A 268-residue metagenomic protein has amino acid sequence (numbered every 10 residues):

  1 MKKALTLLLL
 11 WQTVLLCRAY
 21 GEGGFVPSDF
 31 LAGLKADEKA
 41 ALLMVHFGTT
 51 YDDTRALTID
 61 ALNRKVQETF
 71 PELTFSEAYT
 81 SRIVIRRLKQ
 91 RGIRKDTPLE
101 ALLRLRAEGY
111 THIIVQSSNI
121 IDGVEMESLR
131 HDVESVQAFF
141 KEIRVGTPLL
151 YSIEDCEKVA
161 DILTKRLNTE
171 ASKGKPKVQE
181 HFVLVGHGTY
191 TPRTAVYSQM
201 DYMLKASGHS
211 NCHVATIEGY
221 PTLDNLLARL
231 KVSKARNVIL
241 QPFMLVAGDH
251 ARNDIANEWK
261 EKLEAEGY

Functional and structural regions predicted by a protein language model:
M1-A4: Positively charged n-region of N-terminal signal peptides that target proteins for export
T6-L15: Bacterial N-terminal signal peptides
A19-Y268: Extended amphipathic ligand-handling, pore-lining, and cofactor/metal-binding catalytic surfaces
